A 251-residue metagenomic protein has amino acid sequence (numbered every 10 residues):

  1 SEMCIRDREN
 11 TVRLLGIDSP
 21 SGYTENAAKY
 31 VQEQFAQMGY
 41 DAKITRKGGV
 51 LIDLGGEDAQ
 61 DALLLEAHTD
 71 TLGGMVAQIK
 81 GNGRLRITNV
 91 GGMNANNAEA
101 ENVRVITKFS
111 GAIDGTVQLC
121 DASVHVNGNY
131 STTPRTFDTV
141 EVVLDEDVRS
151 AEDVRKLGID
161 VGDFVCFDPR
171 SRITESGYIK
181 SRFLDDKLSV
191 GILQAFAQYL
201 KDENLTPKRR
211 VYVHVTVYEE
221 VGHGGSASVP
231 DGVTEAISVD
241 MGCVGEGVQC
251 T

Functional and structural regions predicted by a protein language model:
S1-E2, R6-T251: N-terminal hydrophobic/helix-forming segments and targeting peptides
